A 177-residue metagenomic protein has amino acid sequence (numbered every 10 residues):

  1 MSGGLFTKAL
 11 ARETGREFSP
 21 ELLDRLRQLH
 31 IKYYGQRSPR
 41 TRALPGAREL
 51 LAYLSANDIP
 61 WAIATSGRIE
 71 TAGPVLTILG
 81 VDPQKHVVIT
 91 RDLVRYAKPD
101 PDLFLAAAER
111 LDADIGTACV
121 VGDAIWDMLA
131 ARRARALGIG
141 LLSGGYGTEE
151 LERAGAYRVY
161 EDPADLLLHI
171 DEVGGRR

Functional and structural regions predicted by a protein language model:
M1-N57, E70, V81-D82: N-terminal helical cap/lid subdomain that shapes the substrate entry/recognition surface in HAD-like hydrolases
L5, T71-P74, A106, A130 (+2 more regions): Phosphate- and divalent-cation-binding pockets in alpha/beta enzyme and binding domains that engage nucleotide-derived
L22-D24, V81-Y96: A short, structured active-site edge motif that brings together acidic residues
A56-I59, L111-T117, V173-R176: Glycine-rich phosphate-binding loop signature in dinucleotide/nucleotide-binding domains
T65-G67: Conserved phosphate-coupling serine/threonine residues in phosphotransfer and NTP-handling enzymes
D82-H86, D114-I115, Y157-Y160: Conserved H-loop
A97-M128, I139: Conserved Lys-Pro-Asp/Glu-containing loop-to-beta segment of HAD-superfamily phosphomonoesterases, centered on
C119-Y160: Acidic, Mg2+-coordinating phosphoryl-transfer loop and its flanking beta/alpha structural elements, shared across
